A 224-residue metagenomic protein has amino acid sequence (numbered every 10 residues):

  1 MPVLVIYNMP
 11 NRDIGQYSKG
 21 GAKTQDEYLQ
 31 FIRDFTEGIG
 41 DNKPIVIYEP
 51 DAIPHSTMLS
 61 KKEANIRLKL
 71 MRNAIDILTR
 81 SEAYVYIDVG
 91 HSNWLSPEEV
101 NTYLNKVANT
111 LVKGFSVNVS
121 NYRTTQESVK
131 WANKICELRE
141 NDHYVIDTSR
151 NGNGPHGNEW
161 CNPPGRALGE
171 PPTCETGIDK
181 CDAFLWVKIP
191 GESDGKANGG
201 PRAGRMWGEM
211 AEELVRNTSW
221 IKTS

Functional and structural regions predicted by a protein language model:
M1-V85, E99-Y103, N109-L111: Substrate-binding cleft of extracellular glycoside hydrolase catalytic domains
P10, A52-P54, H91-W94, R150: Gly/Ser/Thr-rich loops at beta-strand to alpha-helix junctions that form or flank small-molecule/cofactor-binding
R12, R33, R67, R72 (+7 more regions): Arginine residue identity/basic-tract feature
R33-E37, I77, S116-S120, I146-T148 (+1 more regions): Short C-terminal domain-edge/linker segments immediately following a structured domain
I47-E49, Y86-D88, S116, V145-I146: Generic enzyme active-site microenvironment
S92-E209: Surface-exposed substrate-engagement region within the catalytic domains of secreted or surface-exposed extracellular
G204, G208-S224: Structured C-terminal cap/extension of enzyme domains
